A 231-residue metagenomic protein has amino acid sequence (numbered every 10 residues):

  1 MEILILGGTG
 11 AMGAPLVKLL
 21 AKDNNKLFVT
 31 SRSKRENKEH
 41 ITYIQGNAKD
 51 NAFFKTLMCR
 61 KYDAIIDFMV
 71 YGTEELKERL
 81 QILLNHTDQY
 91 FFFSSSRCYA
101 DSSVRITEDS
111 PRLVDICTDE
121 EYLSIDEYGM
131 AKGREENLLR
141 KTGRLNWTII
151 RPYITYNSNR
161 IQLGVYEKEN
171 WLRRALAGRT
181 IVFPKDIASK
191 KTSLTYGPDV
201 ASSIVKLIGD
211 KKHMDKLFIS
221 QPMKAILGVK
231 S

Functional and structural regions predicted by a protein language model:
I3-D23: N-terminal Rossmann NAD(P)H-binding glycine-rich loop of SDR-like oxidoreductase domains
L4, F28, T148: Conserved beta-strand positions in the Rossmann-like core of class I SAM-dependent methyltransferases
K26-R32: Conserved glycine-rich Rossmann-like NAD(P)H-binding loop of the short-chain dehydrogenase/reductase
R35-K38, T42-F92, C98-A100: NAD(P)H-binding glycine-rich loop region in Rossmannoid oxidoreductase-like domains and their noncatalytic homologs
E78-R134, K141-T142, T148: Conserved Rossmann-fold NAD(P)-dependent oxidoreductase catalytic core, especially the SDR/UDP-sugar
E136-I161: Conserved beta-loop-beta element that borders a ligand/cofactor-binding pocket
L163-W171, P184-G209, D215-K216: Substrate-positioning beta->alpha
K206-S231: Mid/C-terminal beta-alpha module of Rossmann-like enzyme folds, strongest in SDR-family dehydrogenases/epimerases
